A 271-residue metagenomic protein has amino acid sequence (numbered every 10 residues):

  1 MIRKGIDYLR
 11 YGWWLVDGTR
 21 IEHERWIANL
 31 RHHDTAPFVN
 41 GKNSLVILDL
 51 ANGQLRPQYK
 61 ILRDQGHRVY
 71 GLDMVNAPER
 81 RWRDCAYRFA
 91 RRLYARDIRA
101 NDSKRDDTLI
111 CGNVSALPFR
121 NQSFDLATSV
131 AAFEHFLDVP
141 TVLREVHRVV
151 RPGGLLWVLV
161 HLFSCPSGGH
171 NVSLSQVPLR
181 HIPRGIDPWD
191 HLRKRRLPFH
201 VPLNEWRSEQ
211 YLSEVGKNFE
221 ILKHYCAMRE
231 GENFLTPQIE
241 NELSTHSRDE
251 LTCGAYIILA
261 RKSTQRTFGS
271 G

Functional and structural regions predicted by a protein language model:
E24-S44, P57: Conserved alpha-helix/loop element of class I SAM-dependent methyltransferases that forms part of the SAM/SAH-binding
L48, L55-A116: Class I SAM-dependent methyltransferase SAM/SAH-binding core
G112-A127: A short acidic, Gly/Pro-enriched loop at the edge of an enzyme's catalytic core that lines a small-molecule cofactor
L126-L137: A short SAM/SAH-binding and catalytic strip from SAM-dependent methyltransferases
P140-L155: A short glycine-rich, Lys/Arg-flanked "PGG" loop and its adjoining helix->strand segment in the class I
L155-D187: Conserved class I S-adenosyl-L-methionine
K194-Q210: Acceptor-substrate binding/catalytic loop of class I
N218-G271: C-terminal lobe and adjacent flexible extensions of AdoMet/dcAdoMet transferase-like proteins
